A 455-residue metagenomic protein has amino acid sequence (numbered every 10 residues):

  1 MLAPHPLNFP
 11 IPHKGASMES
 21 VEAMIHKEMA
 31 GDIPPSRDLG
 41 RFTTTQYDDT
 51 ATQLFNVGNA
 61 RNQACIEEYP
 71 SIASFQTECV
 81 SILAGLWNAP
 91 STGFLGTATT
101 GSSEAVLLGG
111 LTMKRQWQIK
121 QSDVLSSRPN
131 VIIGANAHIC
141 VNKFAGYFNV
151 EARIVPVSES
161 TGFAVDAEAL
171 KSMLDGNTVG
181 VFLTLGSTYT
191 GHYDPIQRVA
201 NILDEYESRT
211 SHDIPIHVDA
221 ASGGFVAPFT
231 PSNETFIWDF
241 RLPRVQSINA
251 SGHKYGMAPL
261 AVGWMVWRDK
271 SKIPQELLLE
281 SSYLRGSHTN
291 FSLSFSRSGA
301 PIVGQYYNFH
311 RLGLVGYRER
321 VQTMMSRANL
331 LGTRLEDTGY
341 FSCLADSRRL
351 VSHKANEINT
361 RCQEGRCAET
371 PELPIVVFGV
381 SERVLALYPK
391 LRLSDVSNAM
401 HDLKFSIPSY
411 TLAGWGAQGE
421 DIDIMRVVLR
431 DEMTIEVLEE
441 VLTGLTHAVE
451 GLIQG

Functional and structural regions predicted by a protein language model:
M1-G93, K404-I407, M425, G444-L445: N-terminal entrance/gating region of PLP-dependent enzymes' catalytic architecture
E19, A23, K27, K272-F295 (+1 more regions): Conserved C-terminal alpha-helix-loop-beta "cap" of PLP-dependent enzymes that closes/shapes the active-site mouth
T43, Q63-E67, T92-T100, A250-H253 (+1 more regions): A short glycine/serine-rich beta->alpha loop
N59-E67, S91-T97, S127-R128, A152-V157 (+4 more regions): Glycine- and acidic
Q76, V80-L83, A105-K114, V141 (+1 more regions): Buried hydrophobic packing segments
A84-G93, I119-D123, L335-D346, G455: Surface-exposed helix-capping loop/turn segments at secondary-structure junctions
T100-L279, L284-G286, A300: Conserved PLP-enzyme active-site core in the AAT-like
A258, F291-Y307: PLP-dependent aminotransferase class I/II
